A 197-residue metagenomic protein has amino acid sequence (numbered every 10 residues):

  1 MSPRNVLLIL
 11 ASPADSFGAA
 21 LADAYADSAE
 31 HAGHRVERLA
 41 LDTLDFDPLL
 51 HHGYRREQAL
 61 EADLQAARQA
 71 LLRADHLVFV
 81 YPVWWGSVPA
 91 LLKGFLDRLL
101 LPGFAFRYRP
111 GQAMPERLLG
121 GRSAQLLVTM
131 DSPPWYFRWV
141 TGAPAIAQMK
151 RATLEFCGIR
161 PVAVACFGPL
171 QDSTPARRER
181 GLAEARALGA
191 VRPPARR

Functional and structural regions predicted by a protein language model:
S2-H34: N-terminal beta1-alpha1 ligand-phosphate binding loop
R4-N5, R35-E37, S123-A124, R160-P161: Residues at the starts of beta-strands that form the adenosine-phosphate
A11-P13, L41, T129: Cofactor-binding loop segments of dinucleotide-utilizing enzymes, especially the Rossmann-like FAD- and NAD(P)+-binding
H34-D45, A165-G168: A short beta-strand-loop structural module common to alpha/beta enzyme folds
L41-A59, R177-R178: N-terminal beta-loop-helix "entrance" segment that forms/cooperates in small-molecule cofactor or anionic ligand
D47-L49, P134-F137, D172-S173: A short acidic, helix-capping loop that chelates divalent metal ions and anchors anionic groups
A59-M149: Helix-loop-strand module that forms the ligand-binding subsite of alpha/beta enzymes
W139-R197: Glycine-rich phosphate/pyrophosphate-binding loop and the adjoining helix
